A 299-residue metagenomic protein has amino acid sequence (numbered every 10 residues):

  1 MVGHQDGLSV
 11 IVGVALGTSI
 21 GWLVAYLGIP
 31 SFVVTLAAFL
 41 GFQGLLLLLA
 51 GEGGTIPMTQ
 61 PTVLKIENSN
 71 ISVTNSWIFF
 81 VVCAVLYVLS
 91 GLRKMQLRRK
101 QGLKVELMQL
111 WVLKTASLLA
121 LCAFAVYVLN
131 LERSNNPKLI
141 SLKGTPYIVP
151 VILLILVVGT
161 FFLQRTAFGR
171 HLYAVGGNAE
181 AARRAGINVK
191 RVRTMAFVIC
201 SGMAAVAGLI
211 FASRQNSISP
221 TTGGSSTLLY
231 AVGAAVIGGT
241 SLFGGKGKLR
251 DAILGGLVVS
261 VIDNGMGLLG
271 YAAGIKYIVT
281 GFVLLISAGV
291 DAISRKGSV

Functional and structural regions predicted by a protein language model:
M1-F39, G255: Alpha-helical transmembrane segments within multi-pass membrane transporters and channels
G17, G21, F197-G208, R214-T280: Transmembrane alpha-helical segments in multi-pass inner-membrane proteins
S31, P61, V73-C83, G144-P150 (+3 more regions): Loop-to-transmembrane alpha-helix initiation sites
T35-G54, F161, S201-S217, T280: Alpha-helical transmembrane segments in inner-membrane proteins
F42-L163, P220, V299: Transmembrane helix-bundle core of multi-pass membrane transporters and related energy-transducing complexes
L86-R99, I253-V299: C-terminal transmembrane helix and the adjacent membrane-cytosol boundary/short C-terminal tail of inner/organellar
L153-G176, R193, L228: Membrane-cytosol interface at the C-terminal ends of specific transmembrane alpha-helices in multi-pass membrane
